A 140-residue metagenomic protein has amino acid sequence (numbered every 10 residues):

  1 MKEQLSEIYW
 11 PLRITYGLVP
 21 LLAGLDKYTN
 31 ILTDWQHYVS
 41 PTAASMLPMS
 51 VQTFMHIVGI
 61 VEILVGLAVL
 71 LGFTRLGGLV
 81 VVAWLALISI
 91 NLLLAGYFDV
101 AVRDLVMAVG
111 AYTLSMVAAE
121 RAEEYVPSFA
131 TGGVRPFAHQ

Functional and structural regions predicted by a protein language model:
M1-T33, P48-I60, L64, L70-Q140: Extended, low-polarity transmembrane helix blocks
Q36-S50: Perimembrane loop-to-helix junctions flanking transmembrane segments
